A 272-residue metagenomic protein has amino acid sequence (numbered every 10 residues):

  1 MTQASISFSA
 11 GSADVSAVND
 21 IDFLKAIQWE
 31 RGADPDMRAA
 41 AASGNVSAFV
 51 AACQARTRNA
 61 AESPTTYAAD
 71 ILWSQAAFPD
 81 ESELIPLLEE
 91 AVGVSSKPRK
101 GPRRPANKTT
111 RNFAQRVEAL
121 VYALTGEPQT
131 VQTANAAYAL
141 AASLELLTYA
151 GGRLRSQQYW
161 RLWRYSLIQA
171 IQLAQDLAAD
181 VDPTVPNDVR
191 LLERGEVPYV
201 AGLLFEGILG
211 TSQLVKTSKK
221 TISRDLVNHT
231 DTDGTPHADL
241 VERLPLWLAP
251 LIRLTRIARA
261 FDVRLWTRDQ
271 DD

Functional and structural regions predicted by a protein language model:
T2-S9, V15-G32, N45, A238-D272: Extended polysaccharide-engagement surfaces of secreted carbohydrate-active enzymes
D14-N19, A33-A42, V46-F49, A61-T65: Long, solvent-exposed N-terminal ectodomains/accessory regions that are displayed to the extracellular/lumenal milieu
A52-Q270: Aromatic-lined, polymer-binding surfaces characteristic of secreted/periplasmic polysaccharide-degrading enzymes
